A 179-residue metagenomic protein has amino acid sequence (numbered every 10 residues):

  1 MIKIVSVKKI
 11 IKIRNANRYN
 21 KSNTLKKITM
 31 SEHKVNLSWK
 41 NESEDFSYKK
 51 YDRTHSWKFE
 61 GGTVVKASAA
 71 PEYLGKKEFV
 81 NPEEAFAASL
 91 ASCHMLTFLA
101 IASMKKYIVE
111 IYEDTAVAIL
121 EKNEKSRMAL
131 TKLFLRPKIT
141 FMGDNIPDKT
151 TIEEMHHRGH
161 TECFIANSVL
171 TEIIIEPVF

Functional and structural regions predicted by a protein language model:
V5-V7, A16: Acidic, Ala/Val/Gly-enriched low-complexity intrinsically disordered segments
K12-T29: Short, Lys/Arg-enriched N-terminal segments with co-localized hydrophobic residues within the first ~10-30 amino acids
L25-A88, L99-F179: Extended beta-strand/beta-hairpin segments
